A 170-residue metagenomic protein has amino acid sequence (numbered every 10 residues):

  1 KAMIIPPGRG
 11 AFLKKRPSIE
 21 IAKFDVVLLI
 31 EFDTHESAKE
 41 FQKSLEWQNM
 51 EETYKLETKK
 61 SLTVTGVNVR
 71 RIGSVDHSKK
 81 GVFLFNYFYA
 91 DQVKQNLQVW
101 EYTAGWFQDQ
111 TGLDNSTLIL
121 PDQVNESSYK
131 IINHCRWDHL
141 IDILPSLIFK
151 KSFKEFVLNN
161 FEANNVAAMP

Functional and structural regions predicted by a protein language model:
K1-D25, D33-E40, L56-P170: Short S/T/G/P-rich N-terminal loop/turn motif that feeds into the first structured element of a domain
K43: Ligand-binding face of N-terminal immunoglobulin V-set domains in extracellular IgSF glycoproteins
E51-K55: Flexible, disordered linker segments and immediate boundary regions flanking tandem C2H2 zinc-finger modules
